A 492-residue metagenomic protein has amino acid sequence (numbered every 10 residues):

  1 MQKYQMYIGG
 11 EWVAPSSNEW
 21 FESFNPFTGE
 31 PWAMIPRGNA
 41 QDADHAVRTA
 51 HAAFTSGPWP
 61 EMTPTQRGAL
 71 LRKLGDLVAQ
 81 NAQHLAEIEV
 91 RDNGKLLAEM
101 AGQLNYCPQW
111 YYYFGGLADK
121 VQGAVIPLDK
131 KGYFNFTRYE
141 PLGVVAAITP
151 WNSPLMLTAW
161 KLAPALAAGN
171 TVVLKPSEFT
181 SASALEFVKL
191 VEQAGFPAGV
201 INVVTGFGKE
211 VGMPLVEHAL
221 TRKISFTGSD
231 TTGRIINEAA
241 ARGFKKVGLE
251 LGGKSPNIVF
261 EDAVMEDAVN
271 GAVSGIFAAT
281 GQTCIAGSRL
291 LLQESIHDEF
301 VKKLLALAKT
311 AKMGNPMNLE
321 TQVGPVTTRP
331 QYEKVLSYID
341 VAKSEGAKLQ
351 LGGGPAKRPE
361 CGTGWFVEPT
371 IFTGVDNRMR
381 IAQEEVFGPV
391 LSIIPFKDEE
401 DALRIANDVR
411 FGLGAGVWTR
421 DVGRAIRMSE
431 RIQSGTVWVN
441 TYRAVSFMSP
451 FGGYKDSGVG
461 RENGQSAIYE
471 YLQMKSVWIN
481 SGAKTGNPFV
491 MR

Functional and structural regions predicted by a protein language model:
M1-F27, A53: Hydrophobic face of amphipathic alpha-helices that form TPR/SEL1-like repeat modules and related alpha-solenoid
T28-W32, T221, I258, K312-M313 (+2 more regions): Conserved C-terminal structural/oligomerization subdomain of aldehyde/semialdehyde dehydrogenase
G29, R67, E89, G169 (+8 more regions): Residue-level signal for inorganic ion chemistry
E30-V121: Glycine-rich loop-to-alpha-helix module at the N-terminal edge of alpha/beta enzyme cores
P31-G38, T55-W59, A146-A147, N257-F260 (+5 more regions): Short, well-ordered beta-strand elements within core beta-sheets of diverse protein domains
F54, P58, G75-A82, A86 (+19 more regions): Structural signal for hydrophobic packing residues in well-ordered secondary-structure cores of soluble enzyme domains
G123-D267, F396: Rossmann-like NAD(P) dinucleotide-binding subdomain of oxidoreductase/dehydrogenase enzymes
T231-D376, V439, G486-R492: ALDH superfamily catalytic-core signature
